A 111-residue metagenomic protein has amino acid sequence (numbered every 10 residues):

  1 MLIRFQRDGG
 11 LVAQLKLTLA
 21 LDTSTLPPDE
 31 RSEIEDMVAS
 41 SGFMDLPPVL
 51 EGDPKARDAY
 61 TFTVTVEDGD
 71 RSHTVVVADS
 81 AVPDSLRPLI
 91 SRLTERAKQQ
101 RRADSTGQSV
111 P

Functional and structural regions predicted by a protein language model:
M1-P111: Function-determining sites in protein domains
